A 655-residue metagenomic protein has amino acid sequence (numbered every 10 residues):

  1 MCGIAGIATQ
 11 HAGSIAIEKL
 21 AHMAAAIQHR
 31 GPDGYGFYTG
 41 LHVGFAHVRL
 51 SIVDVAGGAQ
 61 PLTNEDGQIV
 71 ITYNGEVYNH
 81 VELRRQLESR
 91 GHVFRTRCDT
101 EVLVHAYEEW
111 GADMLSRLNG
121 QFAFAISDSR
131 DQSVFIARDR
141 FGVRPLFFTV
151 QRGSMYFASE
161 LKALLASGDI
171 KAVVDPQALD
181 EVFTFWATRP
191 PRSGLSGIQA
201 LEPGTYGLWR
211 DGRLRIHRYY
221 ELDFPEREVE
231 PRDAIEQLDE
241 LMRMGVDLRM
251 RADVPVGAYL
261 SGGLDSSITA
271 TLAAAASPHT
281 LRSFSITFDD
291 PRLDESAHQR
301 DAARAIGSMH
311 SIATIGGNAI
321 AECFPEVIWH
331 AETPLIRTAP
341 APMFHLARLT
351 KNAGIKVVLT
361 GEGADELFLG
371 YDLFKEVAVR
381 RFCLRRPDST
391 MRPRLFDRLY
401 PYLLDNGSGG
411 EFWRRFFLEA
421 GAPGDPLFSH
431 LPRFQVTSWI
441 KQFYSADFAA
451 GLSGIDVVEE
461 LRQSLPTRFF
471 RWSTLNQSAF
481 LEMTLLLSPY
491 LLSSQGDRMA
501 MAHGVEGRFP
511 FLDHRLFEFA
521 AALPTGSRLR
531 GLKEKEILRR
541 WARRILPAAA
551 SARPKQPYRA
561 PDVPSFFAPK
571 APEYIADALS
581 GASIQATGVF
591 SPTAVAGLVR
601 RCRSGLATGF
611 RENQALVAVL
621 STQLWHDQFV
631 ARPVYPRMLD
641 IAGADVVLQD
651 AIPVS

Functional and structural regions predicted by a protein language model:
M1, D113, A166, D175 (+6 more regions): Adenosyl-5′-phosphate
M1-E332, M343, R543-R544, A549 (+2 more regions): Cysteine-centered catalytic environments shared across enzyme families
S133-F135, R144-P145, L165, T269 (+4 more regions): Short catalytic/ligand-binding loop motif for oxyanion handling, primarily in non-cytosolic enzymes, centered on
S296-A297, F324-P325, G370-F374, P564-S565: Short aromatic-enriched loop/helix-cap "lid" or pocket-rim segments at secondary-structure transitions that line
V327-I328, D372-V379, V634-R637: Short secondary-structure boundary/capping segments
P334-R337: Acceptor-substrate binding/catalytic loop of class I
I355-Y371: Short acidic/histidine-rich active-site segments
E366-D397: A mobile, often basic/glycine-rich helix-loop segment that functions as the active-site lid/recognition loop
